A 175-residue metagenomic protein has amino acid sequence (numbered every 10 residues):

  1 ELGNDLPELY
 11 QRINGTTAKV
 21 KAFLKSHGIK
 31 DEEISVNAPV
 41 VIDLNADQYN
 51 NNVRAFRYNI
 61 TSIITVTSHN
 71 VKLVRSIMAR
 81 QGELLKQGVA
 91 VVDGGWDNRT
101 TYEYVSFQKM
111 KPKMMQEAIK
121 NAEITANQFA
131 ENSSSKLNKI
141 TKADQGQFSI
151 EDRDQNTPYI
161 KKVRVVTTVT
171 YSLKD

Functional and structural regions predicted by a protein language model:
E1-D175: Short, charged, surface-exposed interaction patches
